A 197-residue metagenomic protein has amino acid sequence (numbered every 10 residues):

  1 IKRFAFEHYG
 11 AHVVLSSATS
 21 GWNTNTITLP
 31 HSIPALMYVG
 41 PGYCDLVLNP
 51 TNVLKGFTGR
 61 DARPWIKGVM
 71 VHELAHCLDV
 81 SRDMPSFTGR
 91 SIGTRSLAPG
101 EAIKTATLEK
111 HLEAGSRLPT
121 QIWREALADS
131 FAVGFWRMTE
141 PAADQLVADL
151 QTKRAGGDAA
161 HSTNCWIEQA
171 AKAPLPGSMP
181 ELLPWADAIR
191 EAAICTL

Functional and structural regions predicted by a protein language model:
I1-T19: Zn2+-dependent metallopeptidase catalytic core
F6, A75-D83, A132-P141: Sec-exported extracytoplasmic/periplasmic mature domains
F6, Y38-P41, A159: Extracellular/periplasmic catalytic domains that process cell-envelope and extracellular macromolecules
L15-N25, T88-P99, Q151-A155: Acidic helix-start/capping segments at beta-turn-to-alpha-helix junctions
N25-P64, M70, L74-S81: Active-site scaffold of zinc-dependent metalloenzymes
P64-H72, I122-V133: A structural signal for well-ordered alpha-helical segments within the folded catalytic domains of diverse enzymes
V80-E125: Post-HEXXH active-site segment of zinc metalloproteases
H111-Q121, S130-L197: Long, well-structured alpha-helical subdomains associated with metal-dependent extracellular/ecto-lumenal hydrolases
